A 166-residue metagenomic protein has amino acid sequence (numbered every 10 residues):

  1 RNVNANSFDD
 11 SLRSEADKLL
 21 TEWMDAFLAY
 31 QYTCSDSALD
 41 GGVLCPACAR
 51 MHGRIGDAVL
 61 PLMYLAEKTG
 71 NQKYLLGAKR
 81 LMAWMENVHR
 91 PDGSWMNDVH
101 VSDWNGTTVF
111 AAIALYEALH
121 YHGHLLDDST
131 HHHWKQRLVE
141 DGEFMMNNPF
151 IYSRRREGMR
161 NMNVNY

Functional and structural regions predicted by a protein language model:
N2-D57, Y64-A83, V88-S94: Low-complexity, Ser/Thr/Pro/Gly-enriched N-terminal "stalk/linker" regions
C48-E67, Y74, A78, A83-Y166: Aromatic-lined, polymer-binding surfaces characteristic of secreted/periplasmic polysaccharide-degrading enzymes
